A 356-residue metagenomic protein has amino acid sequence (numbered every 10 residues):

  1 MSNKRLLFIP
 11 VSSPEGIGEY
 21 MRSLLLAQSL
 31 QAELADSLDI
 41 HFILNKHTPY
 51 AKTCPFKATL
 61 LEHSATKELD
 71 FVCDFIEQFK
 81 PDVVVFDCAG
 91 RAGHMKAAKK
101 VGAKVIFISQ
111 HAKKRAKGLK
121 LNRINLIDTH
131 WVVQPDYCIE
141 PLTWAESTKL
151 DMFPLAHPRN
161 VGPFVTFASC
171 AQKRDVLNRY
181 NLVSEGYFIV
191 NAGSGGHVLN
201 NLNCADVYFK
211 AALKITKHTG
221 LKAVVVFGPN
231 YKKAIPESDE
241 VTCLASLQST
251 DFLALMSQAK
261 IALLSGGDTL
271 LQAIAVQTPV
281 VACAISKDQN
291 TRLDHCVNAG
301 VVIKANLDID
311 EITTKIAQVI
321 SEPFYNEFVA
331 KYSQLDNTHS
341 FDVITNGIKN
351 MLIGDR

Functional and structural regions predicted by a protein language model:
L7-E33, H41-S147: Active-site and donor-binding regions of nucleotide-sugar-utilizing enzymes
L44-P49, T216-A245: Catalytic donor nucleotide-activated moiety binding site of glycosyltransferases and closely related
D74, Q248-A259, I274-A275: Short acidic alpha-helix that forms the nucleotide-activated donor recognition element in Leloir-type transferases
L126-S194: A nucleotide-sugar donor-handling region in carbohydrate enzymes
D175-R179, S184-N230: Conserved catalytic-core segment of nucleotide-activated headgroup transferases in glycan assembly
S257-G267: Acidic donor-binding loop of glycosyltransferase active sites
L270-T313: Catalytic binding pocket for nucleotide-activated donors in carbohydrate/polymer assembly enzymes
I309-L335, G354-R356: Conserved donor-nucleotide binding/catalytic region of nucleotide-linked donor-dependent transferases
